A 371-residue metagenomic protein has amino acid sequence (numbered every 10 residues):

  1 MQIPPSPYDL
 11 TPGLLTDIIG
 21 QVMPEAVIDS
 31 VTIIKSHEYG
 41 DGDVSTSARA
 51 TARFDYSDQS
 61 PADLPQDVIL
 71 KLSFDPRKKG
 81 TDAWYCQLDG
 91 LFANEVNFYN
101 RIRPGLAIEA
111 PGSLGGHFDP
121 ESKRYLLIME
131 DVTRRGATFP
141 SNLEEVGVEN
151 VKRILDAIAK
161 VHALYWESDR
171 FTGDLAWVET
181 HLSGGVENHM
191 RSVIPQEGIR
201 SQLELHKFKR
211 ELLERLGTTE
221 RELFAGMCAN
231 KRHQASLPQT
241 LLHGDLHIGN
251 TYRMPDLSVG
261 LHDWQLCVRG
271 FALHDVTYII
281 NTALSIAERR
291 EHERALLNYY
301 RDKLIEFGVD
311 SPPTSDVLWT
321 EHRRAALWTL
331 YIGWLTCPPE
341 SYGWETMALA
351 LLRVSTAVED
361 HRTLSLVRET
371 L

Functional and structural regions predicted by a protein language model:
M1-H37: Juxta-kinase regulatory segment immediately upstream of eukaryotic protein kinase catalytic domains
L10, L14, E149, R153-D156 (+7 more regions): Generic recognition of stable, solvent-exposed alpha-helical segments in well-folded globular domains
P24-I33, E214, G308-H322: Short, surface-exposed acidic
E38-G40, S45-R191, A272, E288: Conserved ATP-binding subdomain of kinase catalytic cores across diverse folds
D43-P61, I69, L223-A272: Active-site acidic catalytic loop and adjacent metal/ATP-binding pocket of ATP-dependent phosphoryl transfer enzymes
N97, L266-V309, A326-T356: Active-site activation/catalytic loop segments of kinase-like enzymes and analogous catalytic loops in related
G136-H243, P255, A350, S355-L371: ATP-dependent phospho-/nucleotidyl transfer catalytic cores
T138-G147, L261-Q265, I279-L284: Short helix/strand-bridging catalytic loops that position acidic/His residues to coordinate divalent metals and engage
